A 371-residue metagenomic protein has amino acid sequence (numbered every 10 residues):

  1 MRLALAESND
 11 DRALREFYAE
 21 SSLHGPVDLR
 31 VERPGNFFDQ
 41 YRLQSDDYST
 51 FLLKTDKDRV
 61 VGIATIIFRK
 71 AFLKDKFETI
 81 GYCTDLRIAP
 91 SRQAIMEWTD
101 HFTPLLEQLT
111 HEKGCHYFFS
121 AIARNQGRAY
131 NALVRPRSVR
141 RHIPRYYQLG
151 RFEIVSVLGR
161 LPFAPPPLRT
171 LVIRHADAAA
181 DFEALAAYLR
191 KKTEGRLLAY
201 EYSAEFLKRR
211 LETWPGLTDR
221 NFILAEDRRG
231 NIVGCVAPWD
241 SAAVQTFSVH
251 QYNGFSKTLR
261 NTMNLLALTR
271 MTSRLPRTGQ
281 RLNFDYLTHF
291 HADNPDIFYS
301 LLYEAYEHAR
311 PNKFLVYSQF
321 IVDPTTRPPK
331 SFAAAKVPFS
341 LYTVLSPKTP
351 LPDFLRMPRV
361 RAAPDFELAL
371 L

Functional and structural regions predicted by a protein language model:
M1-L52, V60, Y82, L158-F206 (+3 more regions): Short amphipathic alpha-helix that is part of the acyltransferase structural core
F38-L52, G62, L211-I223, A243 (+1 more regions): A short helix-loop-beta-strand connector motif used in the catalytic cores of GNAT acetyltransferases and, in some
L53, I66-F68, I88, A225 (+1 more regions): GNAT/GCN5-related N-acetyltransferase fold signature
R59-R69, Y82, G230-D240: Conserved beta-strand in the GNAT
I88, Q93-Q108, P295-H308: Conserved acetyl-CoA-binding loop-helix of GNAT-fold acetyltransferases
R92, H101-E201, E212-W214, T218: Contiguous mid-protein beta-loop-alpha structural module that forms a pocket-lining wall or clamp of enzyme active
A121-R169, N221, G234-L371: Active-site/acyl-donor-binding loops of N-acyltransferases
F182-Q245, E307-N312: Non-catalytic interaction/regulatory modules that flank or connect domains
